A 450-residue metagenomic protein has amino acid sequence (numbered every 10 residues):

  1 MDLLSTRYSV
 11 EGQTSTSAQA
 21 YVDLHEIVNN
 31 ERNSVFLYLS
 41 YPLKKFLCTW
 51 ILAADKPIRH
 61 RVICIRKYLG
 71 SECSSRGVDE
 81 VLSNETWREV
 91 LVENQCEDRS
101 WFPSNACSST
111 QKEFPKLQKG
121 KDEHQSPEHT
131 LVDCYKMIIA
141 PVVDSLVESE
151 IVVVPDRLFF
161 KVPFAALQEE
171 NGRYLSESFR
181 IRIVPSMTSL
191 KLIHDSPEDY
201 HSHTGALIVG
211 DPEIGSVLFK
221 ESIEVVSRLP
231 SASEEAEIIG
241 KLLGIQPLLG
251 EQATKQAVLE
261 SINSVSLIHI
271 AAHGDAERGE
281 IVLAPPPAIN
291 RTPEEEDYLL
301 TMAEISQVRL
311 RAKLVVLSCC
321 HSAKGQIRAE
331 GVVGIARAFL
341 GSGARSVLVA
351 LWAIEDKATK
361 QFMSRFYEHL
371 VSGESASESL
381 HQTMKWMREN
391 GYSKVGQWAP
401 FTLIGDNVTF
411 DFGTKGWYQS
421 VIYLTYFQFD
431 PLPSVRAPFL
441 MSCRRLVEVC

Functional and structural regions predicted by a protein language model:
M1-Q19, G240: Amphipathic alpha-helical
A18-K67, S74, W101-P431, C450: Catalytic cores of enzymes
S71-N84, S189: Ampiphathic alpha-helical segments that act as solvent-exposed interaction surfaces
S83-W101: E2/UBC-UEV (E2-variant) core
T425, M441, L446-V447: Intrinsic disorder/low-complexity segments
